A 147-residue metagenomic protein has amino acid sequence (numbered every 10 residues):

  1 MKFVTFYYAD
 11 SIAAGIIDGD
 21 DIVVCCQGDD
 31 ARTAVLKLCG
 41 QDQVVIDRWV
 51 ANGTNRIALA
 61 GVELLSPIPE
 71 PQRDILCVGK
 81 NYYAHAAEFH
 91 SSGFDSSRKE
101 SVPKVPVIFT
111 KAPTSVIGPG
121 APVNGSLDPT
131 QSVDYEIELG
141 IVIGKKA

Functional and structural regions predicted by a protein language model:
M1-P106: N-terminal non-catalytic cap/leader segment that marks the start of a structured domain
Q72-A147: Glycine-enriched loop-and-adjacent helix/strand subsegments that border the catalytic/binding cleft of enzyme cores
